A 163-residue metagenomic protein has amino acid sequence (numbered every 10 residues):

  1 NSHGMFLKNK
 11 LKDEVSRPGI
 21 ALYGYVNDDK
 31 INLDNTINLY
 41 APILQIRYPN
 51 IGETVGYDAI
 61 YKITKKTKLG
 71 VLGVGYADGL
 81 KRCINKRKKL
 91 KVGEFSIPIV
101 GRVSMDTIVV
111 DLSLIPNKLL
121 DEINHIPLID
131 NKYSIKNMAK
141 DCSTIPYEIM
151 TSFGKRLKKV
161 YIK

Functional and structural regions predicted by a protein language model:
S2-K163: Active-site anion/phosphate-binding pocket segments in diverse small-molecule metabolic enzymes
